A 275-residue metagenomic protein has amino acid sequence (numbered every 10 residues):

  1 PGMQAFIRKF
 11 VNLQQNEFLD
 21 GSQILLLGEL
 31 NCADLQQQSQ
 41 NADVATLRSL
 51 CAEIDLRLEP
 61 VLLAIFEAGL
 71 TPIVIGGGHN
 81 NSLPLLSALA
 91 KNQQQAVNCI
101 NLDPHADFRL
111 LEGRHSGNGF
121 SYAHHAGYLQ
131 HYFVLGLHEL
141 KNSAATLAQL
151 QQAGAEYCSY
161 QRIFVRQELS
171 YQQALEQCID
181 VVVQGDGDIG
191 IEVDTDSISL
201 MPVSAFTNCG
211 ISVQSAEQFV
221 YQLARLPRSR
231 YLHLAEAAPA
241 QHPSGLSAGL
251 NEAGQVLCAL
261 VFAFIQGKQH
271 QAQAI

Functional and structural regions predicted by a protein language model:
P1-I73, N81-S82, K91-Q95, Q149 (+1 more regions): Catalytic cores of soluble, metal-dependent hydrolases
L56, L62, F66-G136, L140-N142 (+1 more regions): Active-site histidine-anchored catalytic micro-motif
K141-Q151: Short, glycine/polar-rich helix-capping loops at beta-to-alpha or helix-loop-helix junctions that flank or form
